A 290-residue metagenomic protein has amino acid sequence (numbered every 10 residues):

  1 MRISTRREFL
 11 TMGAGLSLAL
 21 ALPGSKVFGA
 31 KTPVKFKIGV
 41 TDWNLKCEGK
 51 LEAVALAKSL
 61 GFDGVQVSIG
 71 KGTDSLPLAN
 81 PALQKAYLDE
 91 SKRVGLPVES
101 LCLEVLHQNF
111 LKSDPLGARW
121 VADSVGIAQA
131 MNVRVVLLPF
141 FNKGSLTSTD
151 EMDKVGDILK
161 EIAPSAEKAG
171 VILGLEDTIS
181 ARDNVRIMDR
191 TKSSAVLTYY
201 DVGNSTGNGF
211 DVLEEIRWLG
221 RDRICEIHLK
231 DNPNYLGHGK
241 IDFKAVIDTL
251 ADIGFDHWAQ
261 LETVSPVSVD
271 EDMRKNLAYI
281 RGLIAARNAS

Functional and structural regions predicted by a protein language model:
R2-K37, K46-G61, A181-S290: Histidine-acidic metal/acid-base catalytic patches
G13-L22, E52-V54, L88-P97, H107-T198 (+2 more regions): Active-site acidic/histidine proton-transfer and metal-coordination neighborhood in alpha/beta enzyme cores
K31-G39, E99-Q108: N-terminal small/glycine-rich loop or linker at the start of catalytic domains across soluble metabolic enzymes
T41-L45, S68-G72, L103-L106, F141-K143 (+5 more regions): Active-site beta-loop-alpha junctions enriched in small/polar residues
W43, L76-P77, D114, M152 (+2 more regions): A generic secondary-structure micro-motif detector that highlights 1-2 residue hydrophobic/ambivalent hotspots embedded
V65-Q66, E99, V136, L173 (+2 more regions): Hydrophobic residues within beta-strands of alpha/beta enzymes
S68-L88, N142-T147: Glycine-rich, proline-tolerant flexible connector loops at the mouths of alpha/beta enzymes
N80-Q84, D114-A122, E151-L159, D211-R217 (+1 more regions): Charged helix-capping and loop-helix junction motifs
